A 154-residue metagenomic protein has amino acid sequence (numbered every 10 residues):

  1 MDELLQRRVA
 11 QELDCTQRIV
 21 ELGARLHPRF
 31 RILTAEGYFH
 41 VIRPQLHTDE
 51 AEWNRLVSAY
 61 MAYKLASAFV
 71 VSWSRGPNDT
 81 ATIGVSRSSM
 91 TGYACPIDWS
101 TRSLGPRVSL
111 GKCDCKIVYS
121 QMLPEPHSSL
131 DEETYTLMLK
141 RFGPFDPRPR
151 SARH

Functional and structural regions predicted by a protein language model:
M1-S58: N-terminal domain-onset segments
S58, A62-H154: Low-complexity intrinsically disordered segments
